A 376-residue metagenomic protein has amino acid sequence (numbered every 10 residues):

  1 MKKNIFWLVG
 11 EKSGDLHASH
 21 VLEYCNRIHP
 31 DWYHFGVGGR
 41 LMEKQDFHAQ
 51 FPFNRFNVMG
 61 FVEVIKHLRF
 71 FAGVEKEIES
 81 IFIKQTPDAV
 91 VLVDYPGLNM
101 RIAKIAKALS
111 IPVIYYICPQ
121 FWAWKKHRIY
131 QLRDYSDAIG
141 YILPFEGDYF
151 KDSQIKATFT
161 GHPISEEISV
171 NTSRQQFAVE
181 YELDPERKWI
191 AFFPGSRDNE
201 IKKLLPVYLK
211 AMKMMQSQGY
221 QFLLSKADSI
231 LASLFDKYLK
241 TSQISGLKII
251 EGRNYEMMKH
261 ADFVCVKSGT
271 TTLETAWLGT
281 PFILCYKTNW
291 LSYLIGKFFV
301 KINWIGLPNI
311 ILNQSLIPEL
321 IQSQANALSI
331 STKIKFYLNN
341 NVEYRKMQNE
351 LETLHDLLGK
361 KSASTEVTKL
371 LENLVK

Functional and structural regions predicted by a protein language model:
M1-K376: Nucleotide-activated sugar donor-binding and catalytic core shared by glycosyltransferases and related lipid-linked
